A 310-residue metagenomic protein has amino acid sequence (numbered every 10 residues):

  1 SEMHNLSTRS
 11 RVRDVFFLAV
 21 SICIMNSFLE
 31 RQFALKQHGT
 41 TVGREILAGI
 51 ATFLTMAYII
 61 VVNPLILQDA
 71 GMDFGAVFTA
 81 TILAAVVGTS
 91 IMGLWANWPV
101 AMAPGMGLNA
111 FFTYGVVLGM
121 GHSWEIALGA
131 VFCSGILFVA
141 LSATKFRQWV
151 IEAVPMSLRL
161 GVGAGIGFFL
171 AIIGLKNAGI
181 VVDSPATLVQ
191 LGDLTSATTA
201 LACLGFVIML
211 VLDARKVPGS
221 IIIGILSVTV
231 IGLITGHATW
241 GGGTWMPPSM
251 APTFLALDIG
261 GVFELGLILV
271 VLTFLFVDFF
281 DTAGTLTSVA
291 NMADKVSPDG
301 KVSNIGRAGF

Functional and structural regions predicted by a protein language model:
E2-R9: Extreme N-terminal basic, low-complexity initiation segments that serve as generic localization/processing leaders
L6, F17-L18: Short hydrophobic targeting helices and cationic amphipathic motifs that mediate membrane/organellar targeting
V20-T40: Short, Lys/Arg-rich, polar N-terminal cytosolic tail immediately upstream of the first transmembrane signal-anchor
H38, L67-L83, L272-F310: Membrane-embedded helical hairpins/re-entrant loop segments and their flanking transmembrane helices within multi-pass
L47-L194: Early transmembrane hairpin of solute transport permeases
M106, V131-C133, V162, T199-V207 (+1 more regions): Hydrophobic mid-bilayer segments of alpha-helices in multi-pass membrane transport proteins, especially secondary
V182-T195, T199-A200, I234-L275: Helix-loop-helix junctions that connect adjacent transmembrane segments in multi-pass membrane transporters
V207-M250, L275-F279: Flexible hinge motifs at transmembrane-helix junctions and intramembrane kinks/re-entrant loops in multi-pass membrane
